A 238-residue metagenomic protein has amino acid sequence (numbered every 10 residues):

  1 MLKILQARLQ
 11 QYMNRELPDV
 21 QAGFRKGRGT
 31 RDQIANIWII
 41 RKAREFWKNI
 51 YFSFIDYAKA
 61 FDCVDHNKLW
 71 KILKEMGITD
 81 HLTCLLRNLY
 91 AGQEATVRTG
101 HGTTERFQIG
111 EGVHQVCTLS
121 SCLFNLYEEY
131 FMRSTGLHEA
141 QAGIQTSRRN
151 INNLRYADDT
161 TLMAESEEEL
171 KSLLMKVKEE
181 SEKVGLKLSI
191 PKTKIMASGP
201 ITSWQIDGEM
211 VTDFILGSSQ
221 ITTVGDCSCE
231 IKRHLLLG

Functional and structural regions predicted by a protein language model:
M1-G238: Nucleotidyl polymerases of mobile genetic elements and RNA viruses
